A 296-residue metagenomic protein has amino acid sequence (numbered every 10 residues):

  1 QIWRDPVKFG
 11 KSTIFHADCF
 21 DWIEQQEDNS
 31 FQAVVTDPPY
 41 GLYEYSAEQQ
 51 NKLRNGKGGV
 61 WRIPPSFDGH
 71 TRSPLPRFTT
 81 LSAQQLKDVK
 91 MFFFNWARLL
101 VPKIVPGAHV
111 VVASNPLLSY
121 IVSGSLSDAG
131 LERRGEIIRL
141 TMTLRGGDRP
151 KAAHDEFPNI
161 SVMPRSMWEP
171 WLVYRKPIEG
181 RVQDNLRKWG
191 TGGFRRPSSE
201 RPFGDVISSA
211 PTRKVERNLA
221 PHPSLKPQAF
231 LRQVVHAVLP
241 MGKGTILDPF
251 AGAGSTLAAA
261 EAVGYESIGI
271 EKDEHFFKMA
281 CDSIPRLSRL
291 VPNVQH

Functional and structural regions predicted by a protein language model:
Q1-H296: S-adenosyl-L-methionine-dependent nucleic acid methyltransferase catalytic domains
